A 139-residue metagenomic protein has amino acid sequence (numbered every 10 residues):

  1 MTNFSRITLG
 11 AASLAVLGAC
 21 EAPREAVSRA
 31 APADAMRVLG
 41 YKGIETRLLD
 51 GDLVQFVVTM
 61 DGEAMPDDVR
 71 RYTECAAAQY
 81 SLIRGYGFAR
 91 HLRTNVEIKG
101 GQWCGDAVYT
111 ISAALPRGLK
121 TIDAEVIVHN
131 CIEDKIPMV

Functional and structural regions predicted by a protein language model:
M1-L9: Bacterial N-terminal signal peptides that target proteins for export
S5-R6, A64, P116-K120: Short, intrinsically disordered, charge-biased short linear motifs at domain edges
V16-A19: C-terminal motif of bacterial Sec signal peptides marking the signal peptidase cleavage site
E21-P23: Bacterial signal peptide processing site
V27-V58: Compositionally biased P/S/T/G-rich terminal and signal peptide-adjacent segments that lie outside catalytic cores
V57-K99: Mature extracytoplasmic domains of secretory-pathway proteins
G101-D106: A short, glycine/Asx- and small/polar-enriched loop/turn that sits immediately N-terminal to a beta-strand
V108-V139: C-terminal partner/receptor-binding element of secreted or periplasmic proteins
